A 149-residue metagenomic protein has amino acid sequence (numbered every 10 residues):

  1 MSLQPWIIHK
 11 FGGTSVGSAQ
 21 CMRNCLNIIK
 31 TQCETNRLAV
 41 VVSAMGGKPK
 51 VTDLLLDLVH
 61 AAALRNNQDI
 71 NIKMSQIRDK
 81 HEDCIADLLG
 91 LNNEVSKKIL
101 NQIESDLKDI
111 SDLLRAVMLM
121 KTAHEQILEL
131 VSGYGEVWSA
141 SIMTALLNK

Functional and structural regions predicted by a protein language model:
M1-K149: Nucleotide/pyrophosphate-binding catalytic subdomain
